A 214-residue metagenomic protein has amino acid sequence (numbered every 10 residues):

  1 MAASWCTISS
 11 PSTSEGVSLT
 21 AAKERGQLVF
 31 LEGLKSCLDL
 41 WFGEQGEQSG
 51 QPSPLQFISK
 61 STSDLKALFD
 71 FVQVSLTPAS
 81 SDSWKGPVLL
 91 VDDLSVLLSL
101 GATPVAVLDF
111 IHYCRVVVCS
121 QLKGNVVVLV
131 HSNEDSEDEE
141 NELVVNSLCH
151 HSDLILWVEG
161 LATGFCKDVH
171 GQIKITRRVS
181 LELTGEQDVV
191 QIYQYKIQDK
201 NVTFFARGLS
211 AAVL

Functional and structural regions predicted by a protein language model:
M1-L214: N-terminal regions of ATP-driven nucleic-acid and macromolecular assemblies, encompassing P-loop NTP-binding domains
